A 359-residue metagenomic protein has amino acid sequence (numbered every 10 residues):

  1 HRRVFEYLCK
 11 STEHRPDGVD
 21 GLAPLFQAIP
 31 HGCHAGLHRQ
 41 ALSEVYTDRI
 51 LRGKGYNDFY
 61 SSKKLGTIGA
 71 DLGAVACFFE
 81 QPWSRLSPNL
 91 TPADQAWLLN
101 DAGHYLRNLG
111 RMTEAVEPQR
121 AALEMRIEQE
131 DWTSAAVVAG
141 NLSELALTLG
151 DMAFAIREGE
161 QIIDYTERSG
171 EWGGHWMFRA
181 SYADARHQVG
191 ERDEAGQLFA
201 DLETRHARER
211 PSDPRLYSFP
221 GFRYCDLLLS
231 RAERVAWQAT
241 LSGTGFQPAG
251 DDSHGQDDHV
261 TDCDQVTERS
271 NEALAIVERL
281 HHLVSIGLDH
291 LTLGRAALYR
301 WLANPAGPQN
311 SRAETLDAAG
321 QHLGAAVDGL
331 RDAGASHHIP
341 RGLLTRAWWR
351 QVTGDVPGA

Functional and structural regions predicted by a protein language model:
H1, P24-L25, I29, L42-V45 (+10 more regions): TPR repeat positional signature
H1-D94, Y105, A121-M125, L145 (+4 more regions): A structural signal for repeat-array scaffolds
H1-E6, L22-F26, R39-L42, Y46 (+9 more regions): Hydrophobic core segments within long, regular secondary-structure runs in both alpha- and beta-rich folds
K54-Y60, A136, W176, S181: Intrinsic-disorder-linked linear interaction elements in eukaryotic regulatory proteins
R107, R111, A115, Q119-L123 (+2 more regions): Ligand-binding pocket scaffold of soluble enzyme catalytic domains
W132-T133, W172: Alpha-helix N-cap/helix-start positions at coil->helix boundaries
S143, T148-L149, A153-L241, G250 (+1 more regions): Helix-coil-helix junctions within alpha-helical repeat/solenoid scaffolds
